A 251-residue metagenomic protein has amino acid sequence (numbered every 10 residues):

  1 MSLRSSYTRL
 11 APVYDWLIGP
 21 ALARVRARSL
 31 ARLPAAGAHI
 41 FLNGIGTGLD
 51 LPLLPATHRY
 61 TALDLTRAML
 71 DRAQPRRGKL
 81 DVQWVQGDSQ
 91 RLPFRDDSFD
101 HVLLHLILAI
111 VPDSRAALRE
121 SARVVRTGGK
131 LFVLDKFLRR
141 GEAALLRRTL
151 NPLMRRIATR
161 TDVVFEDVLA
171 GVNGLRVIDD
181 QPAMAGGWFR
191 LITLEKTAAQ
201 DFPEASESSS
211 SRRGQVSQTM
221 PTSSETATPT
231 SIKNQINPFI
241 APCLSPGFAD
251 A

Functional and structural regions predicted by a protein language model:
M1-A21: Class I SAM-dependent methyltransferase Rossmann-like catalytic core, especially the SAM/SAH-binding loop
I18-G19, F132-R190: C-terminal alpha-helical "lid/dimerization" subdomain adjacent to the S-adenosyl-L-methionine
P20-G37: Conserved alpha-helix/loop element of class I SAM-dependent methyltransferases that forms part of the SAM/SAH-binding
H39, G128-K130: Short glycine-centered segments of the SAM/dcSAM-binding site in methyltransferase folds
H39-R91: Class I SAM-dependent methyltransferase SAM/SAH-binding core
Q90-H101: A short acidic, Gly/Pro-enriched loop at the edge of an enzyme's catalytic core that lines a small-molecule cofactor
H101-D113: A short SAM/SAH-binding and catalytic strip from SAM-dependent methyltransferases
R115-T127: A short glycine-rich, Lys/Arg-flanked "PGG" loop and its adjoining helix->strand segment in the class I
